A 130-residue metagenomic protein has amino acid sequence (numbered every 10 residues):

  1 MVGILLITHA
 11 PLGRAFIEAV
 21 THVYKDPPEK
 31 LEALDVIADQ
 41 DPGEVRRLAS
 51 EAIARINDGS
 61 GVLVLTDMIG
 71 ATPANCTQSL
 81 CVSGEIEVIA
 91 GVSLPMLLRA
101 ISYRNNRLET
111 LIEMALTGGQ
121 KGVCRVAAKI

Functional and structural regions predicted by a protein language model:
M1-I130: N-terminal loops that bind phosphate or other acidic moieties and the adjacent beta-alpha structural core
